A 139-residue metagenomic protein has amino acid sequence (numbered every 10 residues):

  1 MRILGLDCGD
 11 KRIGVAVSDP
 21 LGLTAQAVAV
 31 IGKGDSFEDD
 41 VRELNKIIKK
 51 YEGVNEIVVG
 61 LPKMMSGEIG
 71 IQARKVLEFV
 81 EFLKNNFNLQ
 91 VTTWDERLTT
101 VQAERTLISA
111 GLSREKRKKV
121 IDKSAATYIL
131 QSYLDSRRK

Functional and structural regions predicted by a protein language model:
R2-L4, K11-K139: Phosphate- and other anionic-substrate recognition elements at nucleic-acid/protein interfaces
